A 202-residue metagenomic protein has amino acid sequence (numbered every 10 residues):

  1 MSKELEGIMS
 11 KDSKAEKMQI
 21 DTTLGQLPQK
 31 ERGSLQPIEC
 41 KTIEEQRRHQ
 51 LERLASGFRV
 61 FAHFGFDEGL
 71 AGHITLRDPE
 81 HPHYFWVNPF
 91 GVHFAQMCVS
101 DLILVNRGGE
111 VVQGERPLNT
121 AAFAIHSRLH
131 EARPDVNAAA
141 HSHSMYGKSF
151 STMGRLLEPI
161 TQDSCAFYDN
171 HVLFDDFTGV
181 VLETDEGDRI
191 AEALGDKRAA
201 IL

Functional and structural regions predicted by a protein language model:
M1: Glycine/Thr-rich phosphate-binding loops that ligate phosphate moieties of nucleotide and other phosphorylated ligands
E4-L202: Glycine-rich flexible loops
